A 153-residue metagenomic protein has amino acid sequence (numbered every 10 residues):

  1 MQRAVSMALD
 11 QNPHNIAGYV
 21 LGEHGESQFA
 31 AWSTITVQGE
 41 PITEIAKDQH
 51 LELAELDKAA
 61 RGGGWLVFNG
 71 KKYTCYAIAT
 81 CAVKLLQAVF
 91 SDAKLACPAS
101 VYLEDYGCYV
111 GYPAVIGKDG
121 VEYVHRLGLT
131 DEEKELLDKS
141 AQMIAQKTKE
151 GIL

Functional and structural regions predicted by a protein language model:
Q2-R3: Ligand/cofactor pocket segment of small-molecule handling proteins
S6-L153: Long, compositionally biased stretches enriched for glycine and/or charged residues
